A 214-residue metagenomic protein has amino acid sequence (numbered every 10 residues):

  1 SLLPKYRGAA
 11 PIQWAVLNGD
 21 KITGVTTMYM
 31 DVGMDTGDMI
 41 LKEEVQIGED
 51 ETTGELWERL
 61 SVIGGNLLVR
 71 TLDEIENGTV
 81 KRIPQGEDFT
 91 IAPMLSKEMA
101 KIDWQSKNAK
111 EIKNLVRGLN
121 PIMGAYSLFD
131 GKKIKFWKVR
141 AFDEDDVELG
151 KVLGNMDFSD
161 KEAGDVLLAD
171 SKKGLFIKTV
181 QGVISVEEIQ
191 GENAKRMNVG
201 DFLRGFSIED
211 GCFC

Functional and structural regions predicted by a protein language model:
S1-A92, S96-E98: Donor/substrate-binding cores of folate-linked one-carbon enzymes
D103-C214: An anion-binding loop in the catalytic cleft
